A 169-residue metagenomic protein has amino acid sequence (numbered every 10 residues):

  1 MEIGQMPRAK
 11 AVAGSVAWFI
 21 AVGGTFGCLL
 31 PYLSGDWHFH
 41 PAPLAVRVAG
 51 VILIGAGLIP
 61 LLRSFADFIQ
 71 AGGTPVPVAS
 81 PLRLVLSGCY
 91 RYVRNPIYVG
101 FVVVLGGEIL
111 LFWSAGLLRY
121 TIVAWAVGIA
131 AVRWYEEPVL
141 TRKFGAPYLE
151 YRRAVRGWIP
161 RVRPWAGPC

Functional and structural regions predicted by a protein language model:
M1-S87, V99-C169: Membrane-anchoring alpha-helices and their flanking helix-loop junctions
Y92-V99: Histidine-centered phosphotransfer motif of kinases
